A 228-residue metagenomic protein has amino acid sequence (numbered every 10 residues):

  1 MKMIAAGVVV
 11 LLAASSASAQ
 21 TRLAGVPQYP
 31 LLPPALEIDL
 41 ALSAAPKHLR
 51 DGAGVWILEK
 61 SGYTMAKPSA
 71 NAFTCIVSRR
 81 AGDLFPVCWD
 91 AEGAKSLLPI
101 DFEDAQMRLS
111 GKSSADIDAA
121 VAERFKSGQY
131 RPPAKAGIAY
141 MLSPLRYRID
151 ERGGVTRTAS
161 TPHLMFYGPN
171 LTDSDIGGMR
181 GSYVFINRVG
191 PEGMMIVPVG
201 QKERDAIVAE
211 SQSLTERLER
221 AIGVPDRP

Functional and structural regions predicted by a protein language model:
K2-G7: Sec-dependent signal peptide recognition, specifically the positively charged N-region followed immediately by
A14-S16: N-terminal signal peptide c-region/cleavage motif recognized by signal peptidases
T21-P228: Primary mode marks residue(s) on the alpha4-beta5-alpha5 output face of response regulator receiver
